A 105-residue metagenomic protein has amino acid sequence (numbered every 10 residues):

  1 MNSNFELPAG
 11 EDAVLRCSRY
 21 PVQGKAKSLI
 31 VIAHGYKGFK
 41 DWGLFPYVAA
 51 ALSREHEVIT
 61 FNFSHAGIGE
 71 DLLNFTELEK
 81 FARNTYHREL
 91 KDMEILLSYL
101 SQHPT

Functional and structural regions predicted by a protein language model:
M1-K25: N-terminal cap/lid segment of alpha/beta-hydrolase-fold proteins
Y20, L44-F45, L72: Short amphipathic alpha-helical segments
K25-A26, S53-E57, Q102-P104: Short glycine/proline-enriched coil/turn segments at helix->beta-strand junctions
A26-G35: Short beta-strand element of the alpha/beta-hydrolase
H34, F75-A82: A short, mixed-charge helix-start or loop-turn motif at secondary-structure junctions
K37-A49: The serine-hydrolase catalytic nucleophile loop
A49-T76: Conserved alpha/beta-hydrolase
E79-P104: Alpha/beta-hydrolase active-site loop
